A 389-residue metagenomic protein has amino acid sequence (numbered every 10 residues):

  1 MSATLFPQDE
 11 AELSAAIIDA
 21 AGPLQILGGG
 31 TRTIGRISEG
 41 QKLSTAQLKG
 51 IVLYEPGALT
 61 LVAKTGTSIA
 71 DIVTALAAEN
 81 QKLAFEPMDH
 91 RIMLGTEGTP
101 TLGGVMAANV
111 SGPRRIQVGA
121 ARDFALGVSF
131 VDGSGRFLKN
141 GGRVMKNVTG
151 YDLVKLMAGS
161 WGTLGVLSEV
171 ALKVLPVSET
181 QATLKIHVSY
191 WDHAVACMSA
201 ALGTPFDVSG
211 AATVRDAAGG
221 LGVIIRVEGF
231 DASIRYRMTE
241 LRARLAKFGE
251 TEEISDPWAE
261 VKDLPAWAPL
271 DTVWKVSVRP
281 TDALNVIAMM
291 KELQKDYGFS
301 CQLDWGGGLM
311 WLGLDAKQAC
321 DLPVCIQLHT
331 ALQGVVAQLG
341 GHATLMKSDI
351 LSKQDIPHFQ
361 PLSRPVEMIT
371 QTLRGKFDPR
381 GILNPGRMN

Functional and structural regions predicted by a protein language model:
M1-T31, V335-R364: N-terminal accessory segments
A3-H90, G95-T96: Glycine-rich N-terminal segment of FAD-binding domains in flavoprotein oxidoreductases, spanning the beta-loop-helix
L5-P7, L24-G28, A63-T65, L83-M88 (+8 more regions): General beta-strand structural signal in soluble alpha/beta enzymes
I37-S38, G249-N389: Conserved glycine-rich FAD pyrophosphate-binding loop
G66, I225, L312: Residue-level signal for inorganic ion chemistry
E86, G95-D207, A211, V227: FAD-binding subdomain of flavoenzyme oxidoreductases
V188-Y190, V227-S233, P280-D282, D315-C320: A generic structural motif
C197-I254: A conserved active-site cap/scaffold subdomain adjacent to cofactor or substrate pockets
